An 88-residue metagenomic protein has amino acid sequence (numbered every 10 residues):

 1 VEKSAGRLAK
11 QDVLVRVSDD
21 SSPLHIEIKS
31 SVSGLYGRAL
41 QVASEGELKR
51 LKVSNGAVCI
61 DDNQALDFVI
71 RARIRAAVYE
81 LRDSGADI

Functional and structural regions predicted by a protein language model:
V1-I88: N-terminal intrinsically disordered, cationic/polar leader segments that include organellar targeting peptides
